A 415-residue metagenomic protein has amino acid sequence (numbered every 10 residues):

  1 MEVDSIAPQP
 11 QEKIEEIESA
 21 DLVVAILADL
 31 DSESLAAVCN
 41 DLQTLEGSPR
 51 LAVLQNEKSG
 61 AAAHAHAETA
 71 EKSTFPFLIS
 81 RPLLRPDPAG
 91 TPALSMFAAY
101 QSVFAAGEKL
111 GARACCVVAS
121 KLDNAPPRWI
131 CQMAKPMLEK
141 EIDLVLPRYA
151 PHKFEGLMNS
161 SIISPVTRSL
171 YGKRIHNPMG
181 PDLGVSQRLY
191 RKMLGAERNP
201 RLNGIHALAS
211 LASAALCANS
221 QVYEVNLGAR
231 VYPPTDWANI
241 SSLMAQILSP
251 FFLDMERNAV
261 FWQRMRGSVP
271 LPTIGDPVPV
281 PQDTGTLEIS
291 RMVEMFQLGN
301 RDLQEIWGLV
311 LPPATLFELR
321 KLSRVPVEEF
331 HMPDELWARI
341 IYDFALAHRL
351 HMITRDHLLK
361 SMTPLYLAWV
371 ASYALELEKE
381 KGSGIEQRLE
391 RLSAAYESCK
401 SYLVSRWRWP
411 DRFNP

Functional and structural regions predicted by a protein language model:
M1-E2, A20, A67-T69, S249-P415: Terminal low-complexity segments of carbohydrate-biosynthetic enzymes
E2-R168, R188, K192-G195, A209-C217 (+5 more regions): Structured catalytic core of nucleotide-sugar glycosyltransferases
C116, L202-G204, V222-N226: Short hydrophobic alpha-helical runs that function as membrane-insertion/retention elements
V145, L227-V231, F317-K321: Short acidic (Asp/Glu) and glycine-rich catalytic loops that position anionic groups and cofactors
Y149-G156, S169-G184, R201: A recurrent flexible, glycine/aromatic-enriched loop bordering the glycosyltransferase active site that acts as
N177, N219-R230: Catalytic beta-strand/loop signature of glycosyltransferases that borders the donor
M179, G204-I205, L389: Conserved phosphate/pyrophosphate-binding and hydrolysis machinery centered on Walker-type P-loop NTPases, extending
A196-L202: Conserved nucleotide-sugar donor-binding catalytic segment
